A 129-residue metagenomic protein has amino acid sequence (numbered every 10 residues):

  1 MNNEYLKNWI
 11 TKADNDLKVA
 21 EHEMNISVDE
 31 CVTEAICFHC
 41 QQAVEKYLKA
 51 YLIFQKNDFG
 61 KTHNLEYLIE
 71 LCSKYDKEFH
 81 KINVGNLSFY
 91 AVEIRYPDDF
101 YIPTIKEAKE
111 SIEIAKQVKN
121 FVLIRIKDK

Functional and structural regions predicted by a protein language model:
M1-K129: Terminal alpha-helical segments
